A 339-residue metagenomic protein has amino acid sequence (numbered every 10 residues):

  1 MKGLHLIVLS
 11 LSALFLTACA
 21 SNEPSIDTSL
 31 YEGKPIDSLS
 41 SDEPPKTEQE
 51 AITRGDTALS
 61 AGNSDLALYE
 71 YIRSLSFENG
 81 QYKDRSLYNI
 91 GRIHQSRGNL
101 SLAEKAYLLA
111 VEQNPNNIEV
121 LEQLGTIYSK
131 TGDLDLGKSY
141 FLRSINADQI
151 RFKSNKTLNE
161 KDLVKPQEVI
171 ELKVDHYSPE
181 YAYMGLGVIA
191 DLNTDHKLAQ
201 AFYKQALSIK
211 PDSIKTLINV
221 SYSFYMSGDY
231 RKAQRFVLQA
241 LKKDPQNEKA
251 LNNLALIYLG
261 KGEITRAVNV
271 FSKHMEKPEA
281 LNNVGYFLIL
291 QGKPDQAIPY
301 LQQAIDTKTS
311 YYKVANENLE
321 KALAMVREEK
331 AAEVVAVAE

Functional and structural regions predicted by a protein language model:
K2, L16-N89, S96, E328-A331 (+1 more regions): N-terminal leader/linker segments that initiate helical-solenoid repeat arrays
S29-G33, S38-L39, H176-E180, P278-A280 (+1 more regions): Terminal, low-structured helical/coil segments at or just beyond the last alpha-helical repeat
E43, F77-N79, Q113, A147 (+5 more regions): Structural marker of alpha-solenoid helical repeat scaffolds
E48, Q81-D84, I118-E119, R151-K153 (+7 more regions): Helix-start (N-cap) detector for alpha-helical repeat units in TPR-like alpha-solenoids, especially tetratricopeptide
T53, R85-N89, Q123, T157 (+6 more regions): Canonical tetratricopeptide repeat
L59, Y88, R92-Q95, E122 (+6 more regions): Position-specific recognition of the canonical hydrophobic site in helix A of tetratricopeptide repeat
